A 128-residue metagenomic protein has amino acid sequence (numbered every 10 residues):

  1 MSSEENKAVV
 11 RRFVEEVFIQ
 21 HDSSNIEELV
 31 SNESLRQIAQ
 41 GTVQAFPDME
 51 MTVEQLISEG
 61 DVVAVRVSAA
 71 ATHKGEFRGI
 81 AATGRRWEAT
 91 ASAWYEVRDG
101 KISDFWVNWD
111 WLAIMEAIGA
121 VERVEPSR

Functional and structural regions predicted by a protein language model:
M1-R128: C-terminal and inter-domain tail/linker signature
